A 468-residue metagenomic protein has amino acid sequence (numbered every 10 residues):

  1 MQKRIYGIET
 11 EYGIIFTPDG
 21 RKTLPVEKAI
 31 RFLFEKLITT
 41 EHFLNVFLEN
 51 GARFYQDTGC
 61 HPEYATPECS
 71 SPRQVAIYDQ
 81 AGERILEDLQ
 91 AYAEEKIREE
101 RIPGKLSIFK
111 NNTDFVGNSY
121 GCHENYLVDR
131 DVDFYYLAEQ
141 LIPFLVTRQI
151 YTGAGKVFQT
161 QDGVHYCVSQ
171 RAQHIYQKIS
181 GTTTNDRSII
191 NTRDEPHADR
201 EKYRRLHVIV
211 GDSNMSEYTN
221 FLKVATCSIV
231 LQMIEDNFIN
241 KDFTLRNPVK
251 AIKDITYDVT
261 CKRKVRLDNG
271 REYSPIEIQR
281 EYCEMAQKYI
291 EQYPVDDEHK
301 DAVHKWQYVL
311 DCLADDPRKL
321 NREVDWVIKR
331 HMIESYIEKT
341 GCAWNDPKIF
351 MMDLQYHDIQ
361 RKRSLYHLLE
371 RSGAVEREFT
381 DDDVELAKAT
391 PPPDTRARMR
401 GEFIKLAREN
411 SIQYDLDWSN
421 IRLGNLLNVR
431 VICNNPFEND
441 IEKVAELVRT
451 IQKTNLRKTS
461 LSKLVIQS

Functional and structural regions predicted by a protein language model:
M1-F109, N118, E139-A154, F158 (+3 more regions): Terminal catalytic/cofactor-binding subdomain
N111-D129: Histidine-centered divalent-metal-coordination microenvironment in nucleic-acid enzymes
H123-Y126, R130-D131, I175, I209: The feature captures the catalytic groove of carbohydrate-active enzymes
D133-Y135: A short alpha->loop->secondary-structure connector
Y166-S169: Extended amphipathic ligand-handling, pore-lining, and cofactor/metal-binding catalytic surfaces
